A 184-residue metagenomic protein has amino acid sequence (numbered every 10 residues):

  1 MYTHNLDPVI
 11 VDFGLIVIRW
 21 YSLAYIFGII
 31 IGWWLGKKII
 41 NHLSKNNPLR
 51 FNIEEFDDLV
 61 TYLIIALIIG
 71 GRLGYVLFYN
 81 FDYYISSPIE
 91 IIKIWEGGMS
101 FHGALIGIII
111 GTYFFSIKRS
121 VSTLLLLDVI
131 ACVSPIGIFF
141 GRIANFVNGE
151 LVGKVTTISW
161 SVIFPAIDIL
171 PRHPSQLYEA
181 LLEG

Functional and structural regions predicted by a protein language model:
M1-G184: A feature for loop-to-transmembrane-helix boundaries and adjacent hydrophobic helices in multi-pass integral membrane
